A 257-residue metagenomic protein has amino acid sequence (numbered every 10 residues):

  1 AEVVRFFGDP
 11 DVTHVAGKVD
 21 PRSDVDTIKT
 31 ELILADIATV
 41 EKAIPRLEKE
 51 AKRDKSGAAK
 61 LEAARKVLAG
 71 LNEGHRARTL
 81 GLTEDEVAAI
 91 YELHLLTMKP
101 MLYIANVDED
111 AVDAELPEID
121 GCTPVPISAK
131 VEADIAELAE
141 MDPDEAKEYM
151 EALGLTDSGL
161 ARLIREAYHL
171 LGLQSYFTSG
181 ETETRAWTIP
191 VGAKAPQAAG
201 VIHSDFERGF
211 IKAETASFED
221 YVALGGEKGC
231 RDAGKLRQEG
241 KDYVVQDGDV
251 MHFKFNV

Functional and structural regions predicted by a protein language model:
A1-F7, E41, N106: P-loop NTPase catalytic core
E2-L32: Conserved P-loop NTPase nucleotide-binding/switch module
F6, K18, V25, V40-K42 (+2 more regions): A generic structural signal for ordered alpha-helices
R22, T27-A64: Extended, highly charged alpha-helical segments
R46-Q246, M251-V257: C-terminal-of-GTPase-core extension/linker across diverse P-loop GTPases
